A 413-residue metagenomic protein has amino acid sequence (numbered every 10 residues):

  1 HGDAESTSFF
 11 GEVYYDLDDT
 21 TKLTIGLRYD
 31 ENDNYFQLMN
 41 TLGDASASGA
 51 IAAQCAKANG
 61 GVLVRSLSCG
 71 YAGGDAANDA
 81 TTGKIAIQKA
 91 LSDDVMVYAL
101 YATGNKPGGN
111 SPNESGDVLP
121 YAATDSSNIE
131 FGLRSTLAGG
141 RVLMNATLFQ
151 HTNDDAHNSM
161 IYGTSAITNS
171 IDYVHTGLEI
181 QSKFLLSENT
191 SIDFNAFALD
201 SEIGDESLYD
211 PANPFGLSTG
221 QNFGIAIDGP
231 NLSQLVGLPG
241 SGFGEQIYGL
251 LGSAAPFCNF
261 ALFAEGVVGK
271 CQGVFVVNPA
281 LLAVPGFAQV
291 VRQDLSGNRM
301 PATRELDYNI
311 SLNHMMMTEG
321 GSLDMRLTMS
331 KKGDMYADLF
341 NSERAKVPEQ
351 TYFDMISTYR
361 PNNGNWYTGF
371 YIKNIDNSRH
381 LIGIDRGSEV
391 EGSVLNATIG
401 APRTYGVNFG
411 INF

Functional and structural regions predicted by a protein language model:
H1, Y35-A77, N110-L119, D155-A166 (+2 more regions): Solvent-exposed loop segments that connect transmembrane elements
G2-H151: Structural signature of Gram-negative outer-membrane beta-barrels, strongest in the C-terminal barrel of TonB-dependent
A4-F10, K22-T24, A80-G83, S126-G132 (+4 more regions): Transmembrane beta-barrel architecture of outer-membrane proteins
F9-Y15, I85-K89, F131-S135, I180-F184 (+6 more regions): Residues on the lipid-exposed face of transmembrane beta-strands in outer-membrane beta-barrel proteins
L23-L27, V97, V142-A146, I192-A196 (+5 more regions): Transmembrane beta-strands of outer-membrane beta-barrel proteins
Y29-Y35, Y101-P107, L137, L148-D154 (+7 more regions): Transmembrane beta-strands of outer-membrane beta-barrel pores
A90-K106, P120-Y209: Membrane-embedded beta-barrel scaffold of Gram-negative outer-membrane proteins
S201, T328-D338, Y359-F413: C-terminal beta-signal and adjacent terminal beta-strands/loops of Gram-negative outer-membrane beta-barrel proteins
